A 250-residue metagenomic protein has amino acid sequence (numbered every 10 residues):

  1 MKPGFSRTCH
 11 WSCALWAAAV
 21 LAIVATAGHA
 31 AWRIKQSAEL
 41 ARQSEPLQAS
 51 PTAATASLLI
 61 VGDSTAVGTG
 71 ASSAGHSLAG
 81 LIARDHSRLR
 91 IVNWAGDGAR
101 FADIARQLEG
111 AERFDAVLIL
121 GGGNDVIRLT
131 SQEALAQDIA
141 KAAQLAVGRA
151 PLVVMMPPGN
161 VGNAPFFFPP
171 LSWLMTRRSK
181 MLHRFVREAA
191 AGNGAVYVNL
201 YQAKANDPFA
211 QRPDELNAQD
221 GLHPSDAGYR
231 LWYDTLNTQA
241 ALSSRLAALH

Functional and structural regions predicted by a protein language model:
M1-L59, F209-A210, N237, A241 (+1 more regions): N-terminal secretory targeting modules
A14, I104-A105, L129-T130, P165-F167 (+1 more regions): Short, well-ordered secondary-structure micro-motifs
S57-L59, T65-K141: Conserved SGNH/GDSL esterase-like catalytic core that processes O-acyl groups on lipids and polysaccharides
N93-A95, P157, N199-Q202: Residue-level recognition of beta-strand->loop/alpha-helix junctions
L120, M156-P157: Alpha/beta-hydrolase-fold catalytic nucleophile elbow
I139-Q144, H183: Generic structural signal for well-ordered alpha-helices, preferentially at hydrophobic/aromatic core positions
G148-L152: A short helix->loop->beta-strand "cap" motif at the edges of active sites that frequently abuts
G162-H250: Catalytic His-Asp segment of secreted/periplasmic serine-dependent ester chemistry enzymes
